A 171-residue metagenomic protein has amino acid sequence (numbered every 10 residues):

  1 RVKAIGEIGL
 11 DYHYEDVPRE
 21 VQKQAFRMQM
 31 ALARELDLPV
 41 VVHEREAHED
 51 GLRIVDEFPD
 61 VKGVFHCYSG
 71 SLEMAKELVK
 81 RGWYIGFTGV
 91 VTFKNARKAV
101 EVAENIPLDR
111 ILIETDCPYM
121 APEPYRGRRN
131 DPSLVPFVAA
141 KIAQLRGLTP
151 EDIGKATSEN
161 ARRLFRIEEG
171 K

Functional and structural regions predicted by a protein language model:
R1-R81, F93, E101-V102, I106 (+3 more regions): Divalent metal-binding pocket/active-site signature
L32, S133-K171: Mid-to-C-terminal alpha-helical segments outside catalytic/metal-binding sites
G82-A96: His/Asp/Glu-enriched short active-site or ligand-binding loop at hydrolase and phosphoryl-transfer sites
V100-E101, A140: Active-site phosphate/pyrophosphate- and oxyanion-stabilizing loops and adjacent acidic/basic residues in soluble
R110: Rossmann-fold dehydrogenase core element
D116: Conserved beta/loop motifs at nucleotide-recognition and modification sites
M120-P122: Amphipathic alpha-helical segments at domain termini/boundaries
